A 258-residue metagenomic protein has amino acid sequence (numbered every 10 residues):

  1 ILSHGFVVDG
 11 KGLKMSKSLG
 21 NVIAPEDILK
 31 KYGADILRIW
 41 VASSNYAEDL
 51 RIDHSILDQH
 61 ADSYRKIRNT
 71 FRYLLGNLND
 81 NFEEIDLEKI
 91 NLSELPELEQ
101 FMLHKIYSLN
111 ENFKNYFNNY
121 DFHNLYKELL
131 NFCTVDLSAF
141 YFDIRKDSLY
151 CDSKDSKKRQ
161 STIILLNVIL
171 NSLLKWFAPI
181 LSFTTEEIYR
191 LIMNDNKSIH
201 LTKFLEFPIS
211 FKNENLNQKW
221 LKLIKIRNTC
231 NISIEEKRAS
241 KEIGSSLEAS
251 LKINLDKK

Functional and structural regions predicted by a protein language model:
I1-L2, I36-S44, F71-L74, L129-C133 (+3 more regions): Short alpha-helical scaffolding segments that buttress acidic/His motifs in well-ordered protein cores
F6-K11, M15-L95, M193-N194, I243: Catalytic adenosine-cofactor/nucleotide-binding cores of aminoacyl-tRNA synthetases and other
N21-P25, K127-N131, V135, T185-N194: Conserved alpha/beta core surface patches that mediate binding of polyanionic ligands
A61-Y64, R68, L103, Y107 (+4 more regions): Generic structural concept
N81-E111, D143-S233, S240-L255: Acidic, turn-prone loop/beta-hairpin segments
F113, F117-N124: Short helix-adjacent coil turns
S138, L255-K258: Short glycine/threonine-rich loop-to-helix capping motif typified by GTGT followed within a few residues by an Asp-Pro
